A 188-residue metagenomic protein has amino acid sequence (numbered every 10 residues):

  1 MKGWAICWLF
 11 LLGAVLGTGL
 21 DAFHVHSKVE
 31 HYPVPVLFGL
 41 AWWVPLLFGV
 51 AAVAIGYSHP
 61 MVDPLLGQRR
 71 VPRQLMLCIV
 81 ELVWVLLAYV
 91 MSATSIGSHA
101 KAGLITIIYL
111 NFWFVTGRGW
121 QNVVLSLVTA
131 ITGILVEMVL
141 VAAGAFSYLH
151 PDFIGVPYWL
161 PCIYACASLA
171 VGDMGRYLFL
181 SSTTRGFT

Functional and structural regions predicted by a protein language model:
M1-T188: Aromatic-rich, lipid-facing transmembrane alpha helices and their immediate juxtamembrane interface loops in integral
